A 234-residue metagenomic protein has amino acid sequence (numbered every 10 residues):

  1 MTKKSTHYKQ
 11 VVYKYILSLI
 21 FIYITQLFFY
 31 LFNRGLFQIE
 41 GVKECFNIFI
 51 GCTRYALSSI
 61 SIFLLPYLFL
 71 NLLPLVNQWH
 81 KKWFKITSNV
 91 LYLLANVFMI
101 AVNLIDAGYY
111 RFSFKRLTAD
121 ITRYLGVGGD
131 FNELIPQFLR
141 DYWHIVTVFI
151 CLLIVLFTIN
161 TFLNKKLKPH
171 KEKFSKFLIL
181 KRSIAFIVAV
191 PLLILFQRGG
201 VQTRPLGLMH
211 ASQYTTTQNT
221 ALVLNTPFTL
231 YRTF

Functional and structural regions predicted by a protein language model:
K3-T233: Transmembrane and membrane-interface helices of multi-pass, inner-membrane envelope-modifying transferases
